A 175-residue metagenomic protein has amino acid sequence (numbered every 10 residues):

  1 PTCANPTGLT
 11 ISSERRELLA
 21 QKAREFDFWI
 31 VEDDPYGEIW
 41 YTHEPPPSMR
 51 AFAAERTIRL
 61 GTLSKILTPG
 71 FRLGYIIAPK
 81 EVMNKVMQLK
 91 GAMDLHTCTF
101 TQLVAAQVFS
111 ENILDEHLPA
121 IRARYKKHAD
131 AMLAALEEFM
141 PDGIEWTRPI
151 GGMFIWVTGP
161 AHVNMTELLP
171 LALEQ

Functional and structural regions predicted by a protein language model:
P1-Q175: PLP-dependent class I/II
